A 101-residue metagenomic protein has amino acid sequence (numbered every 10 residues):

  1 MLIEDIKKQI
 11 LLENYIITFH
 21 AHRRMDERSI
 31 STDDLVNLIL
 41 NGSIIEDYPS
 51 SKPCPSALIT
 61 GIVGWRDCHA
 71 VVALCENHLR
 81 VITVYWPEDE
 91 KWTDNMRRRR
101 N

Functional and structural regions predicted by a protein language model:
M1-N101: Ribonuclease/tRNase effector modules and their secretory precursors
